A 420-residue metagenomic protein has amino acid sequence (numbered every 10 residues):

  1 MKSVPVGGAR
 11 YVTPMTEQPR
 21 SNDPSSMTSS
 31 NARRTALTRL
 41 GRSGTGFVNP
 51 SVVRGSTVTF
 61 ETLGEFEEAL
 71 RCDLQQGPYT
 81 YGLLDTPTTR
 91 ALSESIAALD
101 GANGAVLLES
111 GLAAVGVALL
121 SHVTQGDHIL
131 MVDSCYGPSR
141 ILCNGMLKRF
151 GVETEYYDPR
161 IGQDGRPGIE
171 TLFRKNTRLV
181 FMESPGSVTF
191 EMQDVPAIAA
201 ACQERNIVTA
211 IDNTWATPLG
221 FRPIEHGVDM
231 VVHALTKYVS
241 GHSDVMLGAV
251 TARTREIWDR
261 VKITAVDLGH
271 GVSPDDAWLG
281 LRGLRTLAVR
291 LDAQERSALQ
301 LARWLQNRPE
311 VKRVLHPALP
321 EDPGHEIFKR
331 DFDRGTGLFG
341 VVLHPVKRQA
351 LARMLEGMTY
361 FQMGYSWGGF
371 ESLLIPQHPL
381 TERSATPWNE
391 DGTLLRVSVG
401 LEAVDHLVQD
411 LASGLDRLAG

Functional and structural regions predicted by a protein language model:
V4-Q18, N144-G145, E153-E155, P345 (+1 more regions): PLP-dependent enzyme catalytic core of the Aspartate aminotransferase-like
T16-V53: Short conserved active-site loop signatures built around small residues
S21-S26, L40-S43, G104-R308, L315: Conserved PLP-enzyme active-site core in the AAT-like
R39, T62, F66, D73-G77 (+4 more regions): Active-site C-terminal subdomain of aminotransferase-like
T45, P50-E67: Positively charged, low-complexity intrinsically disordered leader regions
R54-V58, L83-D85, E109, L343 (+2 more regions): Pocket-edge structural micro-motifs
T62-A113, P138-G145: Conserved N-terminal alpha-helix of the aminotransferase class I/II PLP-enzyme fold
L63-E68, A118, Q409-D410: Short, glycine/acidic-enriched capping/hinge loops at junctions between secondary-structure elements
